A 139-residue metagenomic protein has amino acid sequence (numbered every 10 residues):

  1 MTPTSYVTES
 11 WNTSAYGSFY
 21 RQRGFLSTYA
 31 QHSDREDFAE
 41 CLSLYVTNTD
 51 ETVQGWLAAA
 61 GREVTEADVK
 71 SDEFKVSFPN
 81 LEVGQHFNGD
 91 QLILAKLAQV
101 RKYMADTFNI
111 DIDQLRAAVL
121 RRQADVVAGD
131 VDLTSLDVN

Functional and structural regions predicted by a protein language model:
M1-N139: Active-site-flanking segments in enzyme catalytic domains
